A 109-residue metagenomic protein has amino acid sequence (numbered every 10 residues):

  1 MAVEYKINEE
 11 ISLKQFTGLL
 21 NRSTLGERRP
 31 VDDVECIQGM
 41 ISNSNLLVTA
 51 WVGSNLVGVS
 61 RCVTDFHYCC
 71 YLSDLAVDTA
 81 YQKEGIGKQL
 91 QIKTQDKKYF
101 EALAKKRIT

Functional and structural regions predicted by a protein language model:
M1-V31: Short amphipathic alpha-helix that is part of the acyltransferase structural core
V31-I37: Short, basic/aromatic recognition patches
Q38-T49: A short helix-loop-beta-strand connector motif used in the catalytic cores of GNAT acetyltransferases and, in some
T49, N55-T64, Y71, A76: Conserved beta-strand in the GNAT
V77, K83-K97: Conserved acetyl-CoA-binding loop-helix of GNAT-fold acetyltransferases
Q91, K97-T109: Conserved GNAT acetyl-CoA-binding A-motif
